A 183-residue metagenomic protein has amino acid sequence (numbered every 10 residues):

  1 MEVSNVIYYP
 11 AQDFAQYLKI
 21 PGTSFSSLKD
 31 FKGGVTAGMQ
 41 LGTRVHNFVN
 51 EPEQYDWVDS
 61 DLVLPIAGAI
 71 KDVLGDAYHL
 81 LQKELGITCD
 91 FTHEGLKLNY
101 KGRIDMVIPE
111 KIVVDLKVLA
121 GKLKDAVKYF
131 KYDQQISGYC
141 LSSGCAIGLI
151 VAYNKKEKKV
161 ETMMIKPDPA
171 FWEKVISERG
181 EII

Functional and structural regions predicted by a protein language model:
M1-I104: Metal-dependent nuclease catalytic cores that hydrolyze phosphodiester bonds in DNA/RNA, characterized by
V3-N5, Y9, A126-K128, C140-I183: Metal-dependent nuclease catalytic regions and adjoining charged, substrate-binding loops involved in nucleic-acid end
F25-S26, K117-V118, K156-V160: Short acidic (Asp/Glu) and glycine-rich catalytic loops that position anionic groups and cofactors
A37-Q40, L62, K131, K174 (+1 more regions): Soluble or luminal CAZymes and related metallo-dependent hydrolases
R44, Q134-S142: Short amphipathic alpha-helical face segments that pack within enzyme cores and frequently flank/anchor catalytic
V49-E53, V118, L141-G144: Hydrophobic/aromatic-lined pockets within catalytic cores
Q82, V107-I108, I112-L116, I147-A152: A structural signal for short, well-ordered beta-strand segments and their strand-loop junctions that often border
C89-Q135: Non-catalytic protein-protein interaction segments used by genome-maintenance enzymes to assemble and couple activities
